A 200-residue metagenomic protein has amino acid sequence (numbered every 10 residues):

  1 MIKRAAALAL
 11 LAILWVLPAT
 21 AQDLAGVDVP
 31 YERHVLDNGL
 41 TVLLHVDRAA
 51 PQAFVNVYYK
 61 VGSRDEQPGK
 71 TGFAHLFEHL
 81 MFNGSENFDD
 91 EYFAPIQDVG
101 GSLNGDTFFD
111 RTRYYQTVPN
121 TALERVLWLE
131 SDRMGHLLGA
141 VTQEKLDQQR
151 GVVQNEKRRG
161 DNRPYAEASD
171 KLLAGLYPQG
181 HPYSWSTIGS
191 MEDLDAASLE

Functional and structural regions predicted by a protein language model:
M1-R4: Positively charged n-region of N-terminal signal peptides that target proteins for export
A6-L17: Bacterial N-terminal signal peptides
A19-A21: Boundary at the C-terminal end of the N-terminal hydrophobic targeting segment
L24-Y59, S63: Mature N-terminal segment immediately following signal peptide/propeptide cleavage in secreted/periplasmic
F54-T117, N162-R163, S184-I188: M16/MPP (pitrilysin/insulinase) zinc-metallopeptidase core fold and M16-derived inactive scaffolds
N83-G84, T117-Q148: M16/insulysin-pitrilysin zinc metalloprotease superfamily fold
V126-L129, R133, L137, G160-E200: Scaffold signal of the M16-like zinc-metallopeptidase fold and its non-catalytic homologs
